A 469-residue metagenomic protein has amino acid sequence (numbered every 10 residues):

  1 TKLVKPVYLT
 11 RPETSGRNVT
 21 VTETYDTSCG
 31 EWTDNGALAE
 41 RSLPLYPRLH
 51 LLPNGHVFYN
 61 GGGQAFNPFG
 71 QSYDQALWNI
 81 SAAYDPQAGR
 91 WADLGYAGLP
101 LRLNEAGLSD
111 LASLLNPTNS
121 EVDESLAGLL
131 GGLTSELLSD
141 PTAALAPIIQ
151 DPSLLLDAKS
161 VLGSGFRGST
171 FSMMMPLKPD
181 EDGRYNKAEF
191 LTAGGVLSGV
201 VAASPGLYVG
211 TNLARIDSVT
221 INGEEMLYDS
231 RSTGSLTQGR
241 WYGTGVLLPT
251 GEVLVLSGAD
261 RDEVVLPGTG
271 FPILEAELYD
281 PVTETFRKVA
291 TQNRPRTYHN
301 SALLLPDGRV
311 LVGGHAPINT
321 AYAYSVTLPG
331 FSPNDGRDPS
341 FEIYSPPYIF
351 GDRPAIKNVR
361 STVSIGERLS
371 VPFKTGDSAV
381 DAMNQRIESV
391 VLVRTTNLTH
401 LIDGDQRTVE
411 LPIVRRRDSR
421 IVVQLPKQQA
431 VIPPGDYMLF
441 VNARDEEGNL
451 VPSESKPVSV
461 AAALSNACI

Functional and structural regions predicted by a protein language model:
T1-L126, L130, T134-I469: Kelch-like beta-propeller repeat domains
